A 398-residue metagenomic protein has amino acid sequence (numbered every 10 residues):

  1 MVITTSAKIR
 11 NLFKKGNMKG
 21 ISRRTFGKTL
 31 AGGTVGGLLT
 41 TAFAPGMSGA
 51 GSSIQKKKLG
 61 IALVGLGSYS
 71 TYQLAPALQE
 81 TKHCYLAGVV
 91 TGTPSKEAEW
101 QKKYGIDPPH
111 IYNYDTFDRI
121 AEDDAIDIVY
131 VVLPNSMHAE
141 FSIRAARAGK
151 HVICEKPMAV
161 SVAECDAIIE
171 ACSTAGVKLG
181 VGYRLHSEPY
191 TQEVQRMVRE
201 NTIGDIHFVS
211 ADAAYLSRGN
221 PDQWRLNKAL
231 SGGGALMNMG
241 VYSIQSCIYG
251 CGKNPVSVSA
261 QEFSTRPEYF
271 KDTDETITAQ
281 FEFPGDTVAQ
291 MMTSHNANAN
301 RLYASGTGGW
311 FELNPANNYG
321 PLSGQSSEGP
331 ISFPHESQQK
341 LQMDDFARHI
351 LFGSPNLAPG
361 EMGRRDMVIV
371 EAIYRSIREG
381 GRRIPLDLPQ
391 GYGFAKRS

Functional and structural regions predicted by a protein language model:
M1-S22: N-terminal secretory signal peptides
G27-Q55, I128-Y130, R348-S398: C-terminal helix-rich "cap/oligomerization" subdomain common to oxidoreductases
G33-G105: N-terminal Rossmann-like dinucleotide-binding module
Y69, G180, L185-F270, G380: Predominantly a Rossmann-like dinucleotide-binding segment in NAD(P)-dependent oxidoreductases
Y69, S332-D344: Active-site loop of classical SDR/Rossmann-like NAD(P)-dependent oxidoreductases, centered on the catalytic Tyr-X3-Lys
N113, C154, L179-V181, M291 (+1 more regions): Hydrophobic residues in well-ordered beta-strands that form the structural core
I128, P134-N135, A139-H186, N201: Beta-strand-loop-alpha-helix segment that lines the small-molecule cofactor/substrate pocket of alpha/beta enzymes
I244-N318, K340-N356, E371-I373, P385-S398: Contiguous beta-strand/loop segments that form the cofactor/metal-binding neighborhood of enzyme cores
